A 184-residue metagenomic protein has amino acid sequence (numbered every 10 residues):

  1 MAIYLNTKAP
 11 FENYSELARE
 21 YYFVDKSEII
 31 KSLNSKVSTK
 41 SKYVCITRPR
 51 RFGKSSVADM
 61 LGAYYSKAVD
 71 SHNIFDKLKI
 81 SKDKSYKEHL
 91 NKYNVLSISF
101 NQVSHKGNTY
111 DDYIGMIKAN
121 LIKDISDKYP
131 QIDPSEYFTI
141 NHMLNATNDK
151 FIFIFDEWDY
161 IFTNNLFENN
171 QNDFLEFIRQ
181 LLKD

Functional and structural regions predicted by a protein language model:
M1-D184: Phosphate-binding site recognition
